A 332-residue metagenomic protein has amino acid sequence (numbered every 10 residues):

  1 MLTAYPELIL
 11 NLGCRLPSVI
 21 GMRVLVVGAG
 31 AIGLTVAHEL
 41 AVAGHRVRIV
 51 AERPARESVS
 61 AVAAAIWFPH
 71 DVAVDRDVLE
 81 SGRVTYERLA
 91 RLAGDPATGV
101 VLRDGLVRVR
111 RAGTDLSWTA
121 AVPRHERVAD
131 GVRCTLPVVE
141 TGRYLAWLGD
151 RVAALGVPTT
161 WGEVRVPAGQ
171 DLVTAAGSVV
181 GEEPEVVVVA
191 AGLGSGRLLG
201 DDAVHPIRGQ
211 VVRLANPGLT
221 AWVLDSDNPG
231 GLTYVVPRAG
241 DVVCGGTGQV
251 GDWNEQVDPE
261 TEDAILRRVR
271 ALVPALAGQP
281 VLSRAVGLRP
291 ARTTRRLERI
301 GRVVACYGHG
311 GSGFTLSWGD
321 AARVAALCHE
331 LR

Functional and structural regions predicted by a protein language model:
V24-H45: N-terminal Rossmann-like FAD-binding beta1-loop-alpha1 element of flavoenzymes
T35, L172-R267, A271-P280: Flavin-dependent oxidoreductases
V42-V59: Glycine-rich FAD pyrophosphate-binding loop
V74-V84, G131-W147, Q256-V257, L316: Short beta-strand to alpha-helix junction loop
E87-G156, R292: Flavin (FAD/FMN) cofactor-binding and adjacent substrate-gating region of FAD-dependent oxidoreductase domains
P158-L172: A conserved short coil-to-beta-strand element within the FAD-binding core of flavoproteins
Q279-R332: C-terminal catalytic lobe of FAD-dependent flavoproteins
